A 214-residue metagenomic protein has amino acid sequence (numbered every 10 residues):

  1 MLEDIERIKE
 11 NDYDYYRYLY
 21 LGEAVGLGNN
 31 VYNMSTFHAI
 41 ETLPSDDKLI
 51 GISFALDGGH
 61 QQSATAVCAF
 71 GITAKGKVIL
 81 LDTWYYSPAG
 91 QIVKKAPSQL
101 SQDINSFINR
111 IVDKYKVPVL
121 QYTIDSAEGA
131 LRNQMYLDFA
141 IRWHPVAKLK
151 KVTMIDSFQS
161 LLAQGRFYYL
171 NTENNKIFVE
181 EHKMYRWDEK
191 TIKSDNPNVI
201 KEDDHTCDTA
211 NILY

Functional and structural regions predicted by a protein language model:
M1-G59: ATPase catalytic-site recognition across NTP-hydrolyzing enzymes
Y20, V67, Y122, H182 (+1 more regions): A residue-level signal for conserved active-site and pocket-lining positions in enzyme catalytic cores
D57-G59, A127, A210: Anionic group-transfer/hydrolysis microenvironments
H60-A64, G76: Coil-to-beta-strand transition motifs
A64-F70: Short beta-strand scaffold segments in enzyme catalytic cores
K77-V199: Mg2+-dependent endonuclease catalytic cores in nucleic-acid-processing enzymes, primarily RNase H-like
N196-Y214: Acidic, Mg2+-coordinating catalytic module of metal-dependent nucleases/exonucleases that use a two-metal-ion mechanism
